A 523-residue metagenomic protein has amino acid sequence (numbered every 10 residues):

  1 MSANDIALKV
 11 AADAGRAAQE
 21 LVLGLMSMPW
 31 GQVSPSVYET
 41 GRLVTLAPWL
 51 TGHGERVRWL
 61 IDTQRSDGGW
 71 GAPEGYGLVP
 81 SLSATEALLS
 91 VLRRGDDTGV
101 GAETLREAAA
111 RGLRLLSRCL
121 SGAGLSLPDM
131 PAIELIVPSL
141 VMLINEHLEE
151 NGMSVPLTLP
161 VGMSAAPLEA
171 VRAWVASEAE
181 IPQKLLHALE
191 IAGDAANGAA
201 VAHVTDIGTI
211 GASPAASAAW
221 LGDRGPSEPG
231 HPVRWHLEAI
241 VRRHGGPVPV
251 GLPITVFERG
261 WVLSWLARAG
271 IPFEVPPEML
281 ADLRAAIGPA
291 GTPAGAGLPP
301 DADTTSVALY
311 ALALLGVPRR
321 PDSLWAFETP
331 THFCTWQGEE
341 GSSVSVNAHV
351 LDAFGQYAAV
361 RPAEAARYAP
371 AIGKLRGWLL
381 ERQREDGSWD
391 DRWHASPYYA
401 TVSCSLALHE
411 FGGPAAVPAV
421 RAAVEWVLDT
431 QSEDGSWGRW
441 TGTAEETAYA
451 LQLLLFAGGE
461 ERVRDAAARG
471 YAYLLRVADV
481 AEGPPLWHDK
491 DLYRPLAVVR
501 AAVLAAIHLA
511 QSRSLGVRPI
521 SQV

Functional and structural regions predicted by a protein language model:
M1-A12, M28-E55, A72-T98, R118-H187 (+7 more regions): An alpha-helical repeat/solenoid feature that recognizes helix-turn-helix modules
D13-L25, A199-A202: A short helix->beta-strand "capping" segment at the edge of beta-propeller domains
A14-Q19, A192-A195, F327: Helix-turn-helix repeat elements of alpha-solenoid scaffolds
L21-V22, L60, G112, L116 (+6 more regions): Buried hydrophobic core positions in alpha-solenoid tandem helical repeats
R65-W70: Nucleic acid-processing catalytic cores of prokaryotic defense/repair systems
E107-A108, Y473, I520: A short, surface-exposed, charged and often Trp/Pro-enriched helix-loop connector in the C-terminal portion of helical
H187-V201: Edge strands and adjacent loops of beta-rich recognition modules
